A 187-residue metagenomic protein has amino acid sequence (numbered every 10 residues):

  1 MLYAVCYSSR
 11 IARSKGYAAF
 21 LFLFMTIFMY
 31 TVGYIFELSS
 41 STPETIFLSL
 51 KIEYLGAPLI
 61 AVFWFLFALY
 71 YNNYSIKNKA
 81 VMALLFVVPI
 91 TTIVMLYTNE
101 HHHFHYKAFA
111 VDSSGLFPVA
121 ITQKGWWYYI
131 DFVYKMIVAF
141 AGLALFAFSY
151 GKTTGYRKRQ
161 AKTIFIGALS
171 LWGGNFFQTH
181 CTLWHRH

Functional and structural regions predicted by a protein language model:
L2-Y7, F63-F67, M136-G155: Alpha-helical transmembrane segments in multipass membrane proteins, preferentially the mid-helix core
V5-C6, V32-I35, F67, F146 (+1 more regions): Alpha-helical transmembrane segments of multipass membrane proteins
Y7-R13, Y71-N78, L145-K162: Juxtamembrane membrane-water interface segments of multi-pass membrane proteins, especially cytoplasmic-side
R13-Y106, K124-F140, H187: Individual alpha-helical transmembrane segments in multi-pass integral membrane proteins
L21-F22, F148, Y156-H187: Interfacial "cap-and-anchor" motif at the non-cytosolic start of specific transmembrane alpha-helices
A110-Y128: Juxtamembrane membrane-water interface segments that cap and precede transmembrane helices
